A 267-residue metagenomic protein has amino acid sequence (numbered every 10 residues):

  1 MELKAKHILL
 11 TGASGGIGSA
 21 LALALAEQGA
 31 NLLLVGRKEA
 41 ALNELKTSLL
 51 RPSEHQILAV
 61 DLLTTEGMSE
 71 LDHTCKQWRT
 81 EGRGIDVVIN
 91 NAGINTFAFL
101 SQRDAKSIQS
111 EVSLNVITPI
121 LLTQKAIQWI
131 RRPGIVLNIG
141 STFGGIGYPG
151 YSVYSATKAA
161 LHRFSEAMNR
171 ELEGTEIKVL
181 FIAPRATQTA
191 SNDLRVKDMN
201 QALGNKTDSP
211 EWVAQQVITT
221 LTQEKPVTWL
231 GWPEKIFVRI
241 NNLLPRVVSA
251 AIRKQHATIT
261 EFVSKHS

Functional and structural regions predicted by a protein language model:
S14-G15: Conserved glycine-rich cofactor-binding loop
A30-E44: Conserved glycine-rich Rossmann-like NAD(P)H-binding loop of the short-chain dehydrogenase/reductase
L49-E66: Rossmann-fold cofactor-recognition segment
F99-L100, D104-Q109: Substrate-binding pocket helix/loop in short-chain dehydrogenase/reductase
T123, T157: Active-site helix of classical SDR
S141: Residue(s) in the substrate-gating loop at a strand-loop-helix junction that position the organic substrate next
F181, Q201-I236: C-terminal helical subdomain
